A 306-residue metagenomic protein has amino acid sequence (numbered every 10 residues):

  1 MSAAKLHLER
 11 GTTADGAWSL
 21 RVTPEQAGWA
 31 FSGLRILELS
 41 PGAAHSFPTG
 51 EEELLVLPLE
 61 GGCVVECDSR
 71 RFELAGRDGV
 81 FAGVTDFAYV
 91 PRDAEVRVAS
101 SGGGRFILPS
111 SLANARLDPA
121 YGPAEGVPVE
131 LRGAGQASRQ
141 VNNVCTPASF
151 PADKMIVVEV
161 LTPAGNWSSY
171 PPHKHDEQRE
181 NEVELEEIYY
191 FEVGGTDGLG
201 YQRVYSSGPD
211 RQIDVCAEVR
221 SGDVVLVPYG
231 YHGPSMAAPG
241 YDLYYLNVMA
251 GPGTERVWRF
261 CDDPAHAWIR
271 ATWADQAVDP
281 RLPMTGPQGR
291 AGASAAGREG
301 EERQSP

Functional and structural regions predicted by a protein language model:
M1-F47, A265-Q276, P280-G297, E301-P306: Generic N-terminal segment detector
T12-S46, S138-I188: A short glycine-rich, His/Asp/Glu-containing loop-to-beta-strand
Q26, G33-A99: Extended, compositionally biased flexible segments
G50-F72, V90, A164, D176-S221 (+1 more regions): Glycine- and acidic-residue-biased ligand/ion/polar-headgroup-sensing regions
F81-S101, S111, E218-P239: Conserved metal-binding segment of the jelly-roll/cupin
A88-D93, A99-D176: Non-heme Fe(II) oxygenase catalytic core, chiefly the N-lobe of the double-stranded beta-helix
G104-V144, P239, L246-E301, S305: Double-stranded beta-helix
Q212-L226, Y231-F260: Catalytic core of Fe(II)/2-oxoglutarate
